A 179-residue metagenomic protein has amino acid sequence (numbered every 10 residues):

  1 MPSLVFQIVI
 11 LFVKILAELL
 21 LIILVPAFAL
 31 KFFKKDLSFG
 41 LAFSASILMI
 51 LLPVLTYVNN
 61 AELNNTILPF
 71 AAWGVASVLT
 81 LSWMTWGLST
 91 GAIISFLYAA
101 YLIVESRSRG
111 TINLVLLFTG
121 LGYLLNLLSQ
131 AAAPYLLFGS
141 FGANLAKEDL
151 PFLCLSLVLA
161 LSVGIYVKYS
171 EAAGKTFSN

Functional and structural regions predicted by a protein language model:
P2-L4, E62-T80, L128-F152: Interfacial non-cytosolic loop connecting adjacent transmembrane helices
P2-L55: Cytosolic juxtamembrane helix and N-cap/initiation of the first transmembrane helix
F6-V13, S38, I67-S89: Transmembrane alpha-helix entry/boundary detector in multi-pass membrane proteins
K14-A17, L41-M49, T85-L88, A92 (+3 more regions): Hydrophobic alpha-helical transmembrane segments of polytopic
A17-V25, G91-S95, L155-K168: Hydrophobic cores of alpha-helical transmembrane segments in multi-pass inner/ER membrane proteins, independent
I22-K31, L55-N60, T90-E105: Canonical alpha-helical transmembrane segments
P26-K34, A100-I112, S162-N179: Cytosolic juxtamembrane helix at the C-terminal end of the final transmembrane segment
L81, S95-Y123: Loop-to-transmembrane helix junctions at the membrane interface
